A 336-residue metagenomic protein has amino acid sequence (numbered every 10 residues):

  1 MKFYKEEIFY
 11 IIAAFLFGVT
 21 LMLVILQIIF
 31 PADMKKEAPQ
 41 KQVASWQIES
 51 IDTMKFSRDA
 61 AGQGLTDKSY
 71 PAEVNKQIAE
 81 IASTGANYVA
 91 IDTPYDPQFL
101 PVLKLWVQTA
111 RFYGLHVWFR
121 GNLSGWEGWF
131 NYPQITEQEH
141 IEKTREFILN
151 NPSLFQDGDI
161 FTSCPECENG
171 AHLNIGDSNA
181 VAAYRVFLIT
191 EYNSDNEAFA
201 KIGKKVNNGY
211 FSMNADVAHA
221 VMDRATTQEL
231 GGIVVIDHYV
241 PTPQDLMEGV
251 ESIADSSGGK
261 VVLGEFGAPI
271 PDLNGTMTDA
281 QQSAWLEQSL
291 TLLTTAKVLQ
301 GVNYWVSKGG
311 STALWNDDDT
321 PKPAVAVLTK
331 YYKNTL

Functional and structural regions predicted by a protein language model:
M1-G18: N-terminal Sec-pathway targeting helices
G18, F30-S69, L273-Q281, W285 (+1 more regions): Aromatic-rich peripheral "rim/lid" segments of glycoside hydrolase catalytic domains that contact and position glycan
A44-T53, V89-I91, V117-G121, F161-S163 (+4 more regions): Hydrophobic faces of well-ordered beta-strands that scaffold small-molecule active sites in alpha/beta enzyme cores
I51-F56, P94-D96, N122-W126, E166-E168 (+4 more regions): Active-site beta-loop-alpha junctions enriched in small/polar residues
T66-D96, W118: Catalytic domains of carbohydrate-active enzymes, especially glycoside hydrolases
Y70, F99-K104, E127-G231, P243-S256 (+2 more regions): Active-site cleft segment of glycoside hydrolase catalytic domains centered on the general acid/base Glu
A82, T227, T294-T295: Non-catalytic positions within long, well-ordered alpha-helices that form the structural scaffold/packing of enzyme
R111-V117, I202, S257, A296: Helix C-cap/helix->beta junction micro-motif
